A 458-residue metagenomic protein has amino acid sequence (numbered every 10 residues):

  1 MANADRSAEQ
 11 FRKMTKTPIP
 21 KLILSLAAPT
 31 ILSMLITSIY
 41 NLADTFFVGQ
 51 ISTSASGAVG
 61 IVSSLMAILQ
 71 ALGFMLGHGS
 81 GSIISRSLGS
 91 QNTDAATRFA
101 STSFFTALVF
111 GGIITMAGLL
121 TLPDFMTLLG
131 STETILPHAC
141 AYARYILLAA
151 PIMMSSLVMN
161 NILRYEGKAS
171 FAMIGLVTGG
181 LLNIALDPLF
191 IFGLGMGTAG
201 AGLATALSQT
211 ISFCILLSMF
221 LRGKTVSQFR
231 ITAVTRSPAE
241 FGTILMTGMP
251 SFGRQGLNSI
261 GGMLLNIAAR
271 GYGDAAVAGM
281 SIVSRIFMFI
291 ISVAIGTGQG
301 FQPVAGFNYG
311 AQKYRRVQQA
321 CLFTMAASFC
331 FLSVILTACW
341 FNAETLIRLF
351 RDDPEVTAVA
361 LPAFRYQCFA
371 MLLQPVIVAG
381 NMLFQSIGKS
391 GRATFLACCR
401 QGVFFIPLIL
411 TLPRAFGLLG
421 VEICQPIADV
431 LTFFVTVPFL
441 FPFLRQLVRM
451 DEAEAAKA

Functional and structural regions predicted by a protein language model:
M1-A27, I84-P151, G193-M249, A305-A370 (+1 more regions): Short alpha-helical transmembrane segments in multi-pass integral membrane proteins
M14-F46, Q50-I51, A67-G79, I83 (+6 more regions): N-terminal transmembrane alpha-helices
L24, I39-Y40, L76, A117-T121 (+13 more regions): Residue-level signal for transmembrane alpha-helical positions in Major Facilitator Superfamily
S25-D44, Y145, G179, S208-S212 (+4 more regions): Transmembrane helical elements of multi-pass membrane transporters/channels
T30, M34, F46, S63 (+17 more regions): Transmembrane alpha-helix boundary and packing residues in multipass membrane permease domains and related
L35, I39-G57, M126-E133, L189-M196 (+5 more regions): Helix-terminus/linker motif at the lipid-water interface of multi-pass membrane proteins
S56-M116, M153-A172, G279-A343, Q374-L396: Small-residue-rich hydrophobic transmembrane alpha-helices
G77, I146-R164, A172-G180, A201-C214 (+4 more regions): Short runs within selected transmembrane alpha-helices of multi-pass transporters and secretion channels
